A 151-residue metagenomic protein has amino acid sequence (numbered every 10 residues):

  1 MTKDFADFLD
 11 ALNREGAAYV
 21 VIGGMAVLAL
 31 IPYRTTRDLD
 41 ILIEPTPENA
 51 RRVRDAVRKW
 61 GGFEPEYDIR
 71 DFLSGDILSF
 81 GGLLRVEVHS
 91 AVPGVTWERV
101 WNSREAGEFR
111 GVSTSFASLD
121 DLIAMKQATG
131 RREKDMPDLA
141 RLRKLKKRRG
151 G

Functional and structural regions predicted by a protein language model:
M1-G151: Compositionally biased terminal segments of proteins
